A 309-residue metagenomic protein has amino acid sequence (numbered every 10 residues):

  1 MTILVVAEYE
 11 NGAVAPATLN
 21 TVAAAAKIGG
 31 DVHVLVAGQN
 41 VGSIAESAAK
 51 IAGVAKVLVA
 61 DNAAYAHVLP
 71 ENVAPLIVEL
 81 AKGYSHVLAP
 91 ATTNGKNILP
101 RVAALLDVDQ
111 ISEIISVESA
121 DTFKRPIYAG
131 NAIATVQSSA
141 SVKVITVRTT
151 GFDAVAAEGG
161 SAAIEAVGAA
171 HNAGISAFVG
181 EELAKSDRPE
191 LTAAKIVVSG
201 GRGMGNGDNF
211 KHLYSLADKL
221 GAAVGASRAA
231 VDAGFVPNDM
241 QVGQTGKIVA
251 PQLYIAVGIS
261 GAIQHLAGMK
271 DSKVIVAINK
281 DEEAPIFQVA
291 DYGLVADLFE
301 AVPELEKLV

Functional and structural regions predicted by a protein language model:
M1-V309: N-terminal glycine-rich FAD/FM-binding segment characteristic of electron-transfer flavoproteins
